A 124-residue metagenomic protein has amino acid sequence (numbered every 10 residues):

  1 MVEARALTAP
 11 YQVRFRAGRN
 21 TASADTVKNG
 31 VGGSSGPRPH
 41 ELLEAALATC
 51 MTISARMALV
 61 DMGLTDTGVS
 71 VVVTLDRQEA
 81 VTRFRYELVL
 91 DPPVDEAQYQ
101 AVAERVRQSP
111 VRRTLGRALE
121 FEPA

Functional and structural regions predicted by a protein language model:
M1-A45, I53-A124: Extended beta-strand/beta-hairpin segments
